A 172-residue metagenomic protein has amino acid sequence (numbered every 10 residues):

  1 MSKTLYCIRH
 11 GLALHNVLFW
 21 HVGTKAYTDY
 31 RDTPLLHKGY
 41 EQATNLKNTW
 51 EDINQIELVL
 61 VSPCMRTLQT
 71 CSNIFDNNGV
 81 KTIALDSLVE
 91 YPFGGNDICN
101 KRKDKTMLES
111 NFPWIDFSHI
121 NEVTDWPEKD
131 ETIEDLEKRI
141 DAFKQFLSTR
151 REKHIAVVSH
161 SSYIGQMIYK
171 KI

Functional and structural regions predicted by a protein language model:
S2, L68, G79, D141-I172: Active-site-adjacent alpha-helix immediately C-terminal to a catalytic or transition-state-stabilizing loop
S2-T82, E137: Active-site-proximal alpha-helix that buttresses catalytic centers in soluble enzyme cores
H10-G11, V61-M65, S87-L88, I120 (+1 more regions): Short, well-ordered beta-to-alpha junction loops that form the rim of enzyme active sites and present histidine/acidic
L14-V22, A26-P34, N78-R139: Phosphate-handling substructures
V17-L18, T70-C71, G94, Q166-Y169: Short glycine-/acidic-enriched loop or helix-start segments at secondary-structure transitions that form or flank
N45, Q69, M107, D135 (+2 more regions): Alpha-helical elements of Rossmann-like donor-binding domains used by nucleotide-donor carbohydrate transfer enzymes
N45, T49, N111, A142 (+1 more regions): Solvent-exposed, charged/polar functional surfaces in cytosolic regulatory/catalytic domains
N73-I74, N111, K170-K171: Residue-level signal for well-ordered alpha-helical positions
